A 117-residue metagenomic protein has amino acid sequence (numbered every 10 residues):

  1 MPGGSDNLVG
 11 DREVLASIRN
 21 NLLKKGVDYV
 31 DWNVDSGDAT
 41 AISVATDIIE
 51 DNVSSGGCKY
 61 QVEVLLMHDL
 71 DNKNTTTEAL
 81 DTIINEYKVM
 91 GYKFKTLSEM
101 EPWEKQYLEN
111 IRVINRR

Functional and structural regions predicted by a protein language model:
M1-K88, Y92-K93, S98-V113: Catalytic domains of cell-wall/extracellular-matrix polysaccharide-remodeling enzymes, centered on de-N-acetylation
